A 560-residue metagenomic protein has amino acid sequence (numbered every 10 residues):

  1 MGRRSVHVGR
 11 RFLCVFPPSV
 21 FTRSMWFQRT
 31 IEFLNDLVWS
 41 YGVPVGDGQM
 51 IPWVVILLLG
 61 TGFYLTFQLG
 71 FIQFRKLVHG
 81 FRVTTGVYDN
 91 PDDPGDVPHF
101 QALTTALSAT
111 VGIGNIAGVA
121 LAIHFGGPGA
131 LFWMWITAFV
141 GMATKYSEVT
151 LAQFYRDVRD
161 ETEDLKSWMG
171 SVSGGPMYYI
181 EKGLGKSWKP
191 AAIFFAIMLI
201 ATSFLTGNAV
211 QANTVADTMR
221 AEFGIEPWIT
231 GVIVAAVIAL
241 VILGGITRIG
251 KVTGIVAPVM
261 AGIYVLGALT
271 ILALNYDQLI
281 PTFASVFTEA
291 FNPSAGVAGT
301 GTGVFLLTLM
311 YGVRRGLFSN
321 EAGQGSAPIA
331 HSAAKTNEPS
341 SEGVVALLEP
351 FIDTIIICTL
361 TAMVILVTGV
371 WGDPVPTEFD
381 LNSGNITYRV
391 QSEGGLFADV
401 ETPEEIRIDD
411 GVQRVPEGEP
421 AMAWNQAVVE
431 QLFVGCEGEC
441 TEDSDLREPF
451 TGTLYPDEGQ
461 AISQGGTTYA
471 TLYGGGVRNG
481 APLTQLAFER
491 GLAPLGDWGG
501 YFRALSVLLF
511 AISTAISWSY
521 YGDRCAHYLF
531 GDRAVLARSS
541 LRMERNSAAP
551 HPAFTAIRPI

Functional and structural regions predicted by a protein language model:
F16, V20-S24, G369-L495: Low-complexity, proline/glycine-enriched hydrophobic segments characteristic of transmembrane helices
P17-I113, I123-A130, G141: N-terminal alpha-helical transmembrane segments of multi-pass membrane transport and channel/translocase proteins
R23-L58, S294, L307-M310, L536-A537 (+1 more regions): A generic transmembrane alpha-helix motif of multi-pass inner-membrane proteins
L58-F81, F195, A212-M219, E226-V234 (+2 more regions): Membrane-interface loop-to-helix entry segments
T61, L65-T66, L107-S108, T137-V172 (+5 more regions): Helix-loop-helix module between adjacent transmembrane segments
F71-H99, L121-I123, G127-L131, A143-G185 (+6 more regions): Flexible loop linkers connecting adjacent transmembrane helices in multi-pass alpha-helical membrane transporters
D92-F125, F154-D157, E161-M177, E181-G183 (+2 more regions): Alpha-helical membrane segments and immediately flanking helix-loop junctions that form or couple to the substrate/ion
L243, G254, M260-N337, E349-P350 (+1 more regions): Membrane-embedded translocation segments of transport machinery
